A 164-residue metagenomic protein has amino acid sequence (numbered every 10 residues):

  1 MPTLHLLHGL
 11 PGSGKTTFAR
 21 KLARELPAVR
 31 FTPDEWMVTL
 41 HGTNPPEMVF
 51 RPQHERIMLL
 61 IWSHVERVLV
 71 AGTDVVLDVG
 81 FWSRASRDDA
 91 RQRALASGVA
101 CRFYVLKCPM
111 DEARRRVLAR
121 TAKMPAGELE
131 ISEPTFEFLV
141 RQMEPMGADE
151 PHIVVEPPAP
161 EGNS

Functional and structural regions predicted by a protein language model:
L4: Walker A (P-loop) ATP-phosphate-binding motif of ABC ATPase nucleotide-binding domains
L7: Hydrophobic anchor at the beta1->P-loop junction of P-loop NTPases
L10: P-loop (Walker A) phosphate-binding loop of NTP-binding proteins
S13, T17-T73: Conserved substrate/cofactor phosphate-moiety recognition/catalytic segment in nucleotide-dependent phosphotransferases
E25, V140-S164: NTP-dependent small-molecule kinase module
E35-M37, K107-A113, P160-E161: Conserved nucleotide-binding/hydrolysis micro-motifs of P-loop NTPases
P52-C101: Glycine-rich phosphate-binding loop used to anchor ATP phosphates in small-molecule kinases, encompassing both
A94-E144: A glycine- and Lys/Arg-enriched "phosphate-lid" helix/loop adjacent to the NTP-binding pocket of small-molecule kinases
